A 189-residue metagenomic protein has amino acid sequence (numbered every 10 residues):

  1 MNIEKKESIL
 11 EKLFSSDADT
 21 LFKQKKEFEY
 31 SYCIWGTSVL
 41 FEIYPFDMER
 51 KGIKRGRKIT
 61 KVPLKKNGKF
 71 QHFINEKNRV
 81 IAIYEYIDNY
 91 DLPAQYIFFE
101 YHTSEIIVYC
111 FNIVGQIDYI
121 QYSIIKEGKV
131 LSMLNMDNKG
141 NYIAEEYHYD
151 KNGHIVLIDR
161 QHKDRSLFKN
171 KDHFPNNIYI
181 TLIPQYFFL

Functional and structural regions predicted by a protein language model:
M1-L189: Buried hydrophobic residues that stabilize the cores of well-folded domains
